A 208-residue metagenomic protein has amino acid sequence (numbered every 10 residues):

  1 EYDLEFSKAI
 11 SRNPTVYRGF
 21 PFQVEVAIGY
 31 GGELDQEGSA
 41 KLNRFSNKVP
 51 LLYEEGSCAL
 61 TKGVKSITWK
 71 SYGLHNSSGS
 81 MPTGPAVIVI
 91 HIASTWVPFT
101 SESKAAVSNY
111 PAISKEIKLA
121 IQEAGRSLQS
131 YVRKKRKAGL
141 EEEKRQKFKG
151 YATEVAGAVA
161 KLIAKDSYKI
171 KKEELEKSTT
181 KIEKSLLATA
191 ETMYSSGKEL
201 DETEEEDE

Functional and structural regions predicted by a protein language model:
E1-G32: Glycine/threonine-rich ATP-lid/beta-loop region of ATP-binding domains
L4, V24-V26, I67, I170 (+1 more regions): Hydrophobic transmembrane signal anchors and adjacent membrane-proximal interface regions, especially in viral
G31-S178: Charged regulatory segments coupled to nucleotide-binding catalytic modules in large multidomain enzymes
K172-E208: Acidic, low-complexity intrinsically disordered tails
